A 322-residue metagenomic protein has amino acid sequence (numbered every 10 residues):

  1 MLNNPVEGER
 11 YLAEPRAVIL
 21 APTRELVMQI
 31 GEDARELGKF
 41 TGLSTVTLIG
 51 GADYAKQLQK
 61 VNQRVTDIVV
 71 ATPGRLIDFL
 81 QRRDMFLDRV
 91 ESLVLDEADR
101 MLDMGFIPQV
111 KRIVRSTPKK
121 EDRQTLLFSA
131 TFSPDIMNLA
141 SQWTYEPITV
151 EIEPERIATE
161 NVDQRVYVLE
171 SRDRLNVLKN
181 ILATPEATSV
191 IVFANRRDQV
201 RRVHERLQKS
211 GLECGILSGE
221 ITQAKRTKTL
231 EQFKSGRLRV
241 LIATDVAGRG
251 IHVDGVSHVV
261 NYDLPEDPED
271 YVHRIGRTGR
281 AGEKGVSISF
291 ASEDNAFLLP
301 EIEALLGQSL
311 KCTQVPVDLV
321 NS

Functional and structural regions predicted by a protein language model:
M1-S322: Conserved helicase RecA-like core
